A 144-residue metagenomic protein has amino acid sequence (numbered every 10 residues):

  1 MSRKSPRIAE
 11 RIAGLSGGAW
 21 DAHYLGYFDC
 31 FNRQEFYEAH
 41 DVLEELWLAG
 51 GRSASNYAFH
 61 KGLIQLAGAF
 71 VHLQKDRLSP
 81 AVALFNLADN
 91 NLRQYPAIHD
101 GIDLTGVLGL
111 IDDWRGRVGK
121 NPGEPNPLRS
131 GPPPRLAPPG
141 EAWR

Functional and structural regions predicted by a protein language model:
M1-G51, Q94-R144: N-terminal alpha-helical interaction modules that lie
D21, N56, K61-L63: Start-of-helix register in tetratricopeptide repeats
G26, K61, L66-G68: Structural register within alpha-helical repeat arrays
R52-F59, L78: Short, surface-exposed loop/turn segments at secondary-structure junctions
F70, Q74-S79: Short helix-capping/linker segments at secondary-structure and domain boundaries
L78-P96: TPR/TPR-like (Sel1-like) alpha-helical repeat modules
